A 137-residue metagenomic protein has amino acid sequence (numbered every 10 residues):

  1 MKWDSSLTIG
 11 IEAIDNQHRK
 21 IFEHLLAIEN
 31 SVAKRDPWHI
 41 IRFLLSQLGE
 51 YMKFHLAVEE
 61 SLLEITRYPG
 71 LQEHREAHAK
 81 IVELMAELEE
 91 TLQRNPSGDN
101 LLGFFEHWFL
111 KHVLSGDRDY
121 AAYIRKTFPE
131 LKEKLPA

Functional and structural regions predicted by a protein language model:
M1-A137: Small-residue-biased structural context
